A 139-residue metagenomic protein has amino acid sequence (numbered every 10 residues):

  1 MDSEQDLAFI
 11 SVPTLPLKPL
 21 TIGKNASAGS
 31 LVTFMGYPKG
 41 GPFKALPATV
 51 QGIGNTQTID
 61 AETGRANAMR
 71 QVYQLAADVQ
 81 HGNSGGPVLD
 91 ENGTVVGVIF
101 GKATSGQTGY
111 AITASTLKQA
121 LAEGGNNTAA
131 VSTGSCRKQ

Functional and structural regions predicted by a protein language model:
M1-K44, T128-V131: Conserved active-site neighborhood of the chymotrypsin/trypsin-like protease fold
S11-L17, K44-G134: Active-site region of chymotrypsin-like
C136-Q139: Short, solvent-exposed mixed-charge patches
